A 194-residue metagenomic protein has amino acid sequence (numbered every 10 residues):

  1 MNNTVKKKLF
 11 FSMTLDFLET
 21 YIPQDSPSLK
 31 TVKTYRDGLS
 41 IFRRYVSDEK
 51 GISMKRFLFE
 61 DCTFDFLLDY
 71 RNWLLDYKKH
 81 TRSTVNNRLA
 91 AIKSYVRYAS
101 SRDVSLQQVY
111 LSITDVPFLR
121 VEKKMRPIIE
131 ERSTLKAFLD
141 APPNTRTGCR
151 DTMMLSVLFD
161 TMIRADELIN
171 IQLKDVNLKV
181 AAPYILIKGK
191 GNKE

Functional and structural regions predicted by a protein language model:
M1-E194: Conserved catalytic core of the tyrosine transesterase superfamily
